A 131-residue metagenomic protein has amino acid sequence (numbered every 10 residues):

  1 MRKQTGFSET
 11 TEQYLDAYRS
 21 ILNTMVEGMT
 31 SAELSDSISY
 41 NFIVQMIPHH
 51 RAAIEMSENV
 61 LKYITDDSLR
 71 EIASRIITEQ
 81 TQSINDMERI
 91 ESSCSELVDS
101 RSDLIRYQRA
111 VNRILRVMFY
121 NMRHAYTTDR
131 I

Functional and structural regions predicted by a protein language model:
M1-I131: His/Met- and acidic-residue-enriched segments that coordinate or traffic transition-metal cofactors and support
